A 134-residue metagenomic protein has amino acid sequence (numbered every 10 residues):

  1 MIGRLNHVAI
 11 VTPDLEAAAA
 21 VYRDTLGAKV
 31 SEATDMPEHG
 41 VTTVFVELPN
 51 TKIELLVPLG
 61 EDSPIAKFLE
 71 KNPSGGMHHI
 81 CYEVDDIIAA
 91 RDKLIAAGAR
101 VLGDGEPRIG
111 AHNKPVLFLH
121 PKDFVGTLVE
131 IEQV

Functional and structural regions predicted by a protein language model:
M1-A19, G75-V84, V134: N-terminal beta-strand motif that seeds the catalytic metal site of vicinal oxygen chelate
R4-N6, L26-E38, E61-N72, G76-H78 (+2 more regions): A cross-kingdom feature marking solvent-exposed beta-strand/loop segments within repeated, beta-rich binding/scaffold
A18, A28-K29, K52-E54, S63-P64 (+1 more regions): Short loop/beta submotifs within extracellular cysteine-rich repeat domains
A18-R23, L94: Conserved active-site tyrosine of GNAT-family acetyltransferases
T34, V44-E47, I53-E54, R91-V134: Vicinal oxygen chelate
P49-I53, G60-D62, I87: Short, charged/polar surface micro-motifs in flexible loops or helix N-caps
